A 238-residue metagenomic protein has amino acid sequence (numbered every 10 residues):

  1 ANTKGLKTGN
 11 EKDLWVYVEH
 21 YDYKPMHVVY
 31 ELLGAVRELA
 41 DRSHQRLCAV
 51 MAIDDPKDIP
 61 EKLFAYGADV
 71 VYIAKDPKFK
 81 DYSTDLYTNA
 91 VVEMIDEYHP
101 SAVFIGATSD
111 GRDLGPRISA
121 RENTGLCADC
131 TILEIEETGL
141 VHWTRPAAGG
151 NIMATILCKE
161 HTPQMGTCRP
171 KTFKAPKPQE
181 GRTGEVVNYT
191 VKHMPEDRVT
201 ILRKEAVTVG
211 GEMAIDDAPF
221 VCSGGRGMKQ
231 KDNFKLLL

Functional and structural regions predicted by a protein language model:
A1-L238: N-terminal glycine-rich FAD/FM-binding segment characteristic of electron-transfer flavoproteins
